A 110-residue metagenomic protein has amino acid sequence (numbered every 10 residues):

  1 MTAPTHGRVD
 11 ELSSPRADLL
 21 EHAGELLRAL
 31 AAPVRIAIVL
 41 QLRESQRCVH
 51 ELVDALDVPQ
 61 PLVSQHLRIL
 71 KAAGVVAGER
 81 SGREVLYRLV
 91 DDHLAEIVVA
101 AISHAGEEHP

Functional and structural regions predicted by a protein language model:
M1-H22, H93-P110: Amphipathic alpha-helical dimerization/coiled-coil segments that flank or bridge DNA-binding/regulatory modules
A17, E21-P61, S81, V85-H93: N-terminal helix-turn-helix DNA-binding core of bacterial DNA-binding proteins
Q41, I69-A72, H109: Juxtamembrane/membrane-water interface recognition
D54, Q65, K71-A72: Alpha-helical residues within the helix-turn-helix
